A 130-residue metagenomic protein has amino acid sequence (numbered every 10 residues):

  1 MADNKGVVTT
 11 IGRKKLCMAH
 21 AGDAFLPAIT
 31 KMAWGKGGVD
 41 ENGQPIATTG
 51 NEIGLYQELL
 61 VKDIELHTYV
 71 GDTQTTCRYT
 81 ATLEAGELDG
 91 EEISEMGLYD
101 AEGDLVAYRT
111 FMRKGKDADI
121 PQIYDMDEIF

Functional and structural regions predicted by a protein language model:
M1-I93, A101-F130: Small cysteine-rich, disulfide-bonded extracellular modules of the LU/uPAR three-finger superfamily and closely related
